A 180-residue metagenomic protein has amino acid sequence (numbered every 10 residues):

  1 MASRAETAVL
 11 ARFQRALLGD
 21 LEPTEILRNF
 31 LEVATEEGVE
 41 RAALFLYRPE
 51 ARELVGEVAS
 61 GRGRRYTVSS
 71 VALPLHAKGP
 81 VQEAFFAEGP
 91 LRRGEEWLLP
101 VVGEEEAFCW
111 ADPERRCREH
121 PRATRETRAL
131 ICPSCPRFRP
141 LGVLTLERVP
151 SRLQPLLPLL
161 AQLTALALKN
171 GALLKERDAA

Functional and structural regions predicted by a protein language model:
M1-E25, E36, N170-A180: Signal-transmission linkers at sensory-effector interfaces
E6, G19, P23-L27, A77 (+2 more regions): The cytosolic transmitter module of two-component sensor histidine kinases
Q14-L21, F30-V39, L46-R48, R62 (+1 more regions): Short regulatory alpha-helical segment in sensory/regulatory domains of signaling proteins that mediates
E32, A43-L73, A77: GAF sensory/regulatory domain recognition with acknowledged cross-activation on helical regulatory dimers
R65-E105: Acidic/proline- and glycine-rich, intrinsically disordered low-complexity segments that serve as regulatory linkers
W97-V101, E106-F108, C117-H120, R125-C135: A short, aliphatic-rich beta-strand micro-motif
P100, A129-P133, R139-E147, A165: Short hydrophobic beta-strand segments that form the core of ligand-binding sensory/regulatory domains
P136, L146-K169, K175, A179: Amphipathic alpha-helical "output/dimerization" segments
